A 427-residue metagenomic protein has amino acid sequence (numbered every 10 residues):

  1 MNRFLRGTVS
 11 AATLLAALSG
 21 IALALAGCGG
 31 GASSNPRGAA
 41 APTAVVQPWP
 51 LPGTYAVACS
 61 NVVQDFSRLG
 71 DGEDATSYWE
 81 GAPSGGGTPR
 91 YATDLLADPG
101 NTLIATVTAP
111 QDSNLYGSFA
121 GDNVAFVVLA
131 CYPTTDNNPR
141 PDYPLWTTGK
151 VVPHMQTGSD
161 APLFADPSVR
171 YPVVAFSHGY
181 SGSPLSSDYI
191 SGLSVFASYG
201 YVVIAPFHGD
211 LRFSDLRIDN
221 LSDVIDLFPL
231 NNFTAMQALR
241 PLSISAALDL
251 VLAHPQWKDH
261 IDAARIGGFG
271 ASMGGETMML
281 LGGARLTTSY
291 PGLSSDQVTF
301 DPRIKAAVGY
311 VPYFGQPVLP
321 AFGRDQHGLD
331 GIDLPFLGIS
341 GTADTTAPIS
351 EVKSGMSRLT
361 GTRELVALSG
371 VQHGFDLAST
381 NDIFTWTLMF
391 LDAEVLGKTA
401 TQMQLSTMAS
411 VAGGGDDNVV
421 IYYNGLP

Functional and structural regions predicted by a protein language model:
S10, S19-V45: Bacterial Sec-dependent N-terminal signal peptides
G38, P42, G370, L377-P427: Alpha/beta-hydrolase-fold serine-hydrolase catalytic core, especially in secreted/extracellular enzymes
G38-V169, V202: Short conserved active-site loop signatures built around small residues
N137-R140, M155-L216, Q316-P317, T345-P348: Short substrate-entry loop that stabilizes the transition state in hydrolases
A165, L293-L368: The feature captures the conserved acid-bearing segment of alpha/beta-hydrolase catalytic domains
H178, G270-G275: Conserved alpha/beta-hydrolase "nucleophile elbow" surrounding the catalytic nucleophile
L221-A263, G268, L280: Alpha/beta-hydrolase active-site loop
D249-L252, G275-S289: Short glycine-enriched nucleophile-adjacent loop and the immediately C-terminal alpha-helix near the catalytic center
